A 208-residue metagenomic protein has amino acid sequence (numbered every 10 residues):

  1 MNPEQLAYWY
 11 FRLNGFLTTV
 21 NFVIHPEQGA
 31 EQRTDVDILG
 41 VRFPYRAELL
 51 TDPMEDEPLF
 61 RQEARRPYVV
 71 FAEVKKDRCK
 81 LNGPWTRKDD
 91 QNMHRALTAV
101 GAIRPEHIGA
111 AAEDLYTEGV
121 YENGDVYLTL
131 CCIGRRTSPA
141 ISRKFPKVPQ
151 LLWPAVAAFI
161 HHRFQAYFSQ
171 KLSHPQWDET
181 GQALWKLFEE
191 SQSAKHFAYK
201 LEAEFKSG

Functional and structural regions predicted by a protein language model:
M1-G208: Intrinsically disordered, low-complexity Ser/Thr/Pro/Gly-rich regulatory segments
